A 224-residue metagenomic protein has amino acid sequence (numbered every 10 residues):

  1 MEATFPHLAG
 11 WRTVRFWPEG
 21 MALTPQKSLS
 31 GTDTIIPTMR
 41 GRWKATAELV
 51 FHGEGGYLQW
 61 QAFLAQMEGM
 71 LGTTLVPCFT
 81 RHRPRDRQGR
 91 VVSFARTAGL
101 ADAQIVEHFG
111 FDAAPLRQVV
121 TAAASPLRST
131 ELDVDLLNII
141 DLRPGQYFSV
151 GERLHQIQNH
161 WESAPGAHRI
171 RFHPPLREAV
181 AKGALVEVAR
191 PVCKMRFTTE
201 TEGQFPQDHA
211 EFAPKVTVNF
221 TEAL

Functional and structural regions predicted by a protein language model:
M1-L224: Extracellular/virion structural assembly segments
